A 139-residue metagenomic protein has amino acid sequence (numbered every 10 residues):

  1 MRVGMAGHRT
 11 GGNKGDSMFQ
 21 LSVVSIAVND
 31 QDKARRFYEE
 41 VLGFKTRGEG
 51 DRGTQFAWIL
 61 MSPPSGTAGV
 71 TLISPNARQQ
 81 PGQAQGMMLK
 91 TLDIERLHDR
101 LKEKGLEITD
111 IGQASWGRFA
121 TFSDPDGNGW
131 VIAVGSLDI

Functional and structural regions predicted by a protein language model:
G4-R35, A84-M87, A133-I139: N-terminal beta-strand motif that seeds the catalytic metal site of vicinal oxygen chelate
D16, E49-D51, L60-P63, N76-Q80 (+1 more regions): Short secondary-structure boundary/capping segments
F19, S25-T67, E103: Core segments of cupin and vicinal oxygen chelate
N29-D32, P64, Q80-P81, Q85-G129 (+1 more regions): Vicinal oxygen chelate
G53-Q55, T67, Q79, S136-I139: Flexible, glycine-rich phosphate/dinucleotide-binding loops and adjacent beta-alpha linkers at cofactor/substrate
V70-I73, W130-V131: Conserved beta-strand in the GNAT
